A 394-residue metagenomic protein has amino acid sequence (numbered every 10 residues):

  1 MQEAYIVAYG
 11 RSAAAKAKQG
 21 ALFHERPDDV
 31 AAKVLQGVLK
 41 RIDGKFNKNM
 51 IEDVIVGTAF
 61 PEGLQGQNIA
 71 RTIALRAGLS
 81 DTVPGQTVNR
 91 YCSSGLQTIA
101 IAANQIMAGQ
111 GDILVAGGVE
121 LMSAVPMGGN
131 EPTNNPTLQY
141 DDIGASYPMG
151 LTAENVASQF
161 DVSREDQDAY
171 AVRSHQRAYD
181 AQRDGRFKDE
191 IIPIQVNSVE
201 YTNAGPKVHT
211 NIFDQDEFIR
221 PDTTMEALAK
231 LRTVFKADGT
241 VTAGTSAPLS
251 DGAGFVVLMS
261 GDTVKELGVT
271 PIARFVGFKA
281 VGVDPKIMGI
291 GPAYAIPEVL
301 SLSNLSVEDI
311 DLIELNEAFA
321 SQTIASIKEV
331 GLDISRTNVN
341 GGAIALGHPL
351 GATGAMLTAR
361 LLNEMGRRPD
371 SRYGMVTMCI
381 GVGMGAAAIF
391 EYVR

Functional and structural regions predicted by a protein language model:
M1-P27, T224-I290, Y294, S301 (+3 more regions): Condensing-enzyme catalytic core mediating Claisen C-C bond formation in acyl metabolism
R11-A13, H24, D28-K33, A169-E266 (+2 more regions): N-terminal extracellular/periplasmic Venus flytrap/periplasmic-binding protein-like
S12-K18, N104-F160, P221, M365: Glycine-rich loop/linker segments at domain edges
L22-I113, V119-N135, I191-F213, K286-I287 (+1 more regions): Conserved beta-ketoacyl condensing-enzyme motif
E25, T58-G111, P132, I143-L151 (+4 more regions): Conserved catalytic cysteine-centered active-site region of acyl-thioester-dependent Claisen-condensing enzymes
P27-D43, I69-A70, T98, M149-V156 (+5 more regions): Short, well-ordered amphipathic alpha-helical segments that serve as non-catalytic structural scaffolds within diverse
N89-V119, A157-F187, F255-D262, I327 (+2 more regions): Active-site-proximal alpha-helical scaffold in enzymes
